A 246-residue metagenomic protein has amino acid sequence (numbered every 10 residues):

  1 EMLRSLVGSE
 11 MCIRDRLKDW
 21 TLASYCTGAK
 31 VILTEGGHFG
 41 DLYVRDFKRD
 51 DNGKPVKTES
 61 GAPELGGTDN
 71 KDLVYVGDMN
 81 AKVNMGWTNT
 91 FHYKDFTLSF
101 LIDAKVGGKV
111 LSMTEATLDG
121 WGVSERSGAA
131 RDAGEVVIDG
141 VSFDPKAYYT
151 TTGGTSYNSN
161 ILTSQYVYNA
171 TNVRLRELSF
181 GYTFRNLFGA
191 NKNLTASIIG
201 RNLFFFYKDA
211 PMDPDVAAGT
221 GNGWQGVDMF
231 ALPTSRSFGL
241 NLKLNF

Functional and structural regions predicted by a protein language model:
R4, S9, Y93-D95, A104-G108 (+4 more regions): Transmembrane beta-strands of outer-membrane beta-barrel pores
R4, S9-E10, R14-M79: Conserved small-residue
S9-E10, R14-S24, G108-E135, F206-V216: Outer-membrane beta-barrel and related beta-rich outer-membrane complex signature in Gram-negative bacteria
D41, K105-T195, I199-G200: Extracytoplasmic gating/loop element in the C-terminal half of outer-membrane beta-barrel translocons and assembly
G86-T88, E177-G181, G239-N241: Membrane-embedded beta-strand positions in outer-membrane beta-barrel channels/transporters
D95-S99, F188: Repeated loop/turn-to-beta-strand initiation elements of outer-membrane beta-barrel proteins
F100, A196-I198, L242: Membrane-embedded beta-strand positions of outer-membrane beta-barrel proteins
T234-F246: Outer-membrane beta-barrel "beta-signal"
